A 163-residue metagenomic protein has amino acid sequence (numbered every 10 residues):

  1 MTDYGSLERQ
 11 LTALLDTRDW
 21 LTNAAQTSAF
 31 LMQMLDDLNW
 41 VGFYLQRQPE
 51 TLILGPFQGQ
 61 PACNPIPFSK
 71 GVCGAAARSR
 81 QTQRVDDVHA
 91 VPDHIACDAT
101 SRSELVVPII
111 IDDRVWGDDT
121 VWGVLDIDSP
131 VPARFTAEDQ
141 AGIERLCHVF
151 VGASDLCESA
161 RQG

Functional and structural regions predicted by a protein language model:
M1-P61, R145, V149-G163: Intrinsically disordered, low-complexity terminal regulatory regions
Y44, A75, V106-P108: Residue-level detector of beta-strand face positions
Q46-A99: Regulatory sensory and allosteric helical modules in signal-transduction proteins and certain transcription factors
A76, R80, I127, D139-S154: Interdomain signal-transducing alpha-helices
R84, P108, D126: Conserved beta-strand segments that form the floor/walls of ligand-binding pockets within enzyme and binding domains
D93-W122: Helix-to-coil/beta transition segments that act as allosteric "coupling" elements at the rims of sensory or catalytic
L125-A133: Short beta-strand-to-loop transition segments that serve as allosteric relay/switch motifs in sensory/regulatory domains
P132-Q140: Short, flexible active-site recognition loops that position polar ligands and cofactors
